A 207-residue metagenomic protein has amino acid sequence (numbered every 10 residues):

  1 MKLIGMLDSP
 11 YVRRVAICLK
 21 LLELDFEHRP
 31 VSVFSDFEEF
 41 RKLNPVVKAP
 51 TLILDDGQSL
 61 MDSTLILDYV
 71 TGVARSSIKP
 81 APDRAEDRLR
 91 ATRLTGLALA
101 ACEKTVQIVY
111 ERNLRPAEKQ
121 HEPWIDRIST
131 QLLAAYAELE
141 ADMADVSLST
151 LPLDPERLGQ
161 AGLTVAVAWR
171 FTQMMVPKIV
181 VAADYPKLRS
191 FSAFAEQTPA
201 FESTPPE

Functional and structural regions predicted by a protein language model:
M1-E122: GST-like domain detector, emphasizing the conserved glutathione-binding G-site in the N-terminal thioredoxin-like
L52, T64, L132-A135, L139-E140 (+1 more regions): Aromatic-glycine hotspot motif
L67, T71, T92-T95, Y136 (+2 more regions): Non-transmembrane alpha-helical segments in soluble domains of secreted/periplasmic/extracellular proteins
D83, S203-E207: Short, flexible loop/turn segments with low-complexity composition
A98-S190: GST-like fold's C-terminal all-alpha helical module
A183-T204: C-terminal end-helix/capping segment
